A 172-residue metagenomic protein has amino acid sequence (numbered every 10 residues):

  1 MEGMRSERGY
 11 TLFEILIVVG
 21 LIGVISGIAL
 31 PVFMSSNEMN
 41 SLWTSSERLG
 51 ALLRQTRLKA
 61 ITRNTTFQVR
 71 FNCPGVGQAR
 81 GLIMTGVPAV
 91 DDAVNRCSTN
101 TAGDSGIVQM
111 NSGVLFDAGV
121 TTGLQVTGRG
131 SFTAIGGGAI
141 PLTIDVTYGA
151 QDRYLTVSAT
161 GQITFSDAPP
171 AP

Functional and structural regions predicted by a protein language model:
E2-R5, Y10-L16, V24-R54, L58 (+2 more regions): N-terminal helix-rich module
